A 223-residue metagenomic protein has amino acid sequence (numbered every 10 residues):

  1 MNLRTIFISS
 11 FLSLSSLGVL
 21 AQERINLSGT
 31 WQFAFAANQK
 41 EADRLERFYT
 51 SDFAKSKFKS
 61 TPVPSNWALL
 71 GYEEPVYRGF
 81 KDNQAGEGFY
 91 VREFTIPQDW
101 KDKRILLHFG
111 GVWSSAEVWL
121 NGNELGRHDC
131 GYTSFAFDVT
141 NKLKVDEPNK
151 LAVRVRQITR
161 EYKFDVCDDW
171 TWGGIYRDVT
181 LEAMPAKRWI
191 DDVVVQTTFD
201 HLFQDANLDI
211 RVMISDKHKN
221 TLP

Functional and structural regions predicted by a protein language model:
N2-S9: Sec-dependent signal peptide recognition, specifically the positively charged N-region followed immediately by
A21-P75, K150-I158, T180: Accessory carbohydrate-binding/adhesion or oligomerization-edge regions at the termini of glycan-active proteins
R24, S28, E87-F89, D102 (+4 more regions): A general secondary-structure signal for short beta-strands and their flanking turns/coil in non-transmembrane regions
F33-A36, F80, A85-D191, K217-H218: Accessory beta-strand-rich segments of carbohydrate-active enzymes
L120, D205-P223: Beta-strand-rich binding/interaction modules
T197-A206: Short, solvent-exposed loop/linker segments at the N-terminal edge of repeated beta-sheet extracellular domains
